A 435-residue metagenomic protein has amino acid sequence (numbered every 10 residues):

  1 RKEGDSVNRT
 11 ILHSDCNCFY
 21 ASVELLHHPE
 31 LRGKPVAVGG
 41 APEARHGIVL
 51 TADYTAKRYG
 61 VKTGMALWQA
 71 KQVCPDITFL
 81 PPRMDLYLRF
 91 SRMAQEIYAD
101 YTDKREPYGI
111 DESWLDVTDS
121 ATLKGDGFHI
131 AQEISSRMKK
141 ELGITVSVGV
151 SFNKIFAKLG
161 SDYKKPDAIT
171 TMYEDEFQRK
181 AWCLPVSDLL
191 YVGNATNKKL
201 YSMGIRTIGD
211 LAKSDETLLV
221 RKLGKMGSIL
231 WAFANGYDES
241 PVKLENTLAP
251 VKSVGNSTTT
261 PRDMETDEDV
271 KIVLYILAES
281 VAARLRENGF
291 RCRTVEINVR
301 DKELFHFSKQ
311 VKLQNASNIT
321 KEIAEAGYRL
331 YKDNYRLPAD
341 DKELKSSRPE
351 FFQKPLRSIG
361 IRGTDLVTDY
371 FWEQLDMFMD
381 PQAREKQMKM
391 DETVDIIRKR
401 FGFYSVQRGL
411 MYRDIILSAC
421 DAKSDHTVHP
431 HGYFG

Functional and structural regions predicted by a protein language model:
R1-N235, V242-E245, A283, P381-G435: Gly/Gly-Pro- and Ser/Thr-rich, intrinsically disordered tail segments characteristic of DNA damage-repair and tolerance
I11, P35, D76, V251 (+3 more regions): A residue-level signal for beta-strand positions that form part of recognition/binding surfaces within mature
H13, D188, T196-Q353: DNA-contacting surface of Y-family translesion DNA polymerases
F19, P42-R45, K302-F305, L366-D369: Short, charged/polar surface micro-motifs in flexible loops or helix N-caps
S113-D119, S308-V311, T368, E373-M379: Short, hydrophobic beta-strand segments
V146, V150, R293-E296, I359: A short glycine-rich, hydrophobically flanked beta-strand micro-motif that places a catalytic Asp/Glu for divalent metal
N315-G435: Acidic, metal-coordinating catalytic segment for phosphate/diphosphate chemistry, firing primarily on the Nudix
